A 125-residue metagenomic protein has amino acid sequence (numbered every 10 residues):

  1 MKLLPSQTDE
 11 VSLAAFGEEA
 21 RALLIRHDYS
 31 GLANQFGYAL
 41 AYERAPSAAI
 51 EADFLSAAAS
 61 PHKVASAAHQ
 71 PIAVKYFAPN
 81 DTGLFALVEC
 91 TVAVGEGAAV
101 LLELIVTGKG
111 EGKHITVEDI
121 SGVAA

Functional and structural regions predicted by a protein language model:
M1-A22: Short, low-complexity N-terminal intrinsically disordered segments enriched in polar/charged residues
P5-D9, Y29, A78-N80: Short amphipathic alpha-helical segments, especially helix-boundary/capping motifs
V11-A14, E18, S30, A48 (+1 more regions): Generic alpha-helical secondary structure signal
R26-A39: Short, well-ordered alpha-helical segments enriched in acidic and aromatic residues
L40-A57: Short, charge-rich amphipathic alpha-helical segments embedded in non-transmembrane helical bundles/solenoids
D53-A99: Surface-exposed, charged secondary-structure patches
A93-A125: Short beta-strand edge/turn micro-motifs at domain boundaries
